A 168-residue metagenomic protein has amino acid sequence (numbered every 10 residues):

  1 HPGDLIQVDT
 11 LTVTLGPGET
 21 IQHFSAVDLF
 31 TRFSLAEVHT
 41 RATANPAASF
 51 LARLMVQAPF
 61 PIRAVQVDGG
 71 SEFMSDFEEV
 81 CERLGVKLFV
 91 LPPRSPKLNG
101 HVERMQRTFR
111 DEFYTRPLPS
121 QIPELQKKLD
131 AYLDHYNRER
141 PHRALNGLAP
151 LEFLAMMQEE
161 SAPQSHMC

Functional and structural regions predicted by a protein language model:
H1-V27, F33, P46-S49, F60-I62 (+1 more regions): Mobile-element integrase/transposase regions, centering on the N-terminal DNA-binding/Zn-coordinating module
P2-D4, S75, L84, S95 (+1 more regions): C-terminal domain-tail junction helix/linker
D9, R32, V65-D68, N99 (+2 more regions): Short, conserved catalytic/metal-binding motifs centered on acidic residues
F33-E37, F89-L91, T115: Short small-residue beta-strand/loop micro-motif enriched in glycine and branched aliphatics
A42, F60-S75, R94, L148-L151: Acidic/histidine-rich, metal-coordinating catalytic segments
L54-P59: Phosphate/pyrophosphate-binding loops at sites that engage ATP/ADP/AMP, CoA/4′-phosphopantetheine, polyphosphate
A64-G69, R83-H101, P117-I122: RNase H-like polynucleotidyl transferase catalytic core
F77-E79: Short amphipathic alpha-helical segments
